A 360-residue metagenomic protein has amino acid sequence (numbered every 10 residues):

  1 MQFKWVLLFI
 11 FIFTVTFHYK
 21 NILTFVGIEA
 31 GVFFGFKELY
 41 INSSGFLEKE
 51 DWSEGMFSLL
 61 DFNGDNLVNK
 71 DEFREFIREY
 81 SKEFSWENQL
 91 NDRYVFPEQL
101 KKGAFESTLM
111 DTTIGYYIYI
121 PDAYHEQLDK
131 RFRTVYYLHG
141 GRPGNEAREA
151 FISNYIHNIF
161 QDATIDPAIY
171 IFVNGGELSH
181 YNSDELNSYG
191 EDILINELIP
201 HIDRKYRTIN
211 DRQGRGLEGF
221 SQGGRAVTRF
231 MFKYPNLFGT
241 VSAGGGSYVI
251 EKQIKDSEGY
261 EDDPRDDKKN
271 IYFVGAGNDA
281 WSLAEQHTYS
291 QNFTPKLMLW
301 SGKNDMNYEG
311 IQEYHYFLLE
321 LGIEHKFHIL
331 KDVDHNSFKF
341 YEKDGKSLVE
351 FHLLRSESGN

Functional and structural regions predicted by a protein language model:
K4-H18: Hydrophobic membrane-insertion alpha-helices, especially the h-region of bacterial N-terminal signal peptides
T14-A30: Membrane-interface motif at the C-terminal end of an N-terminal transmembrane signal
T24, F73, R78-N360: Non-catalytic cap/lid and distal C-terminal segments of serine-dependent acyl enzymes
A30-N42, S53-G64: Primarily EF-hand calcium-binding motifs
G45-K49, N66-K70, F132: Glycine-aliphatic tripeptides that mark coil-to-beta-strand junctions in extracellular and membrane proteins
E48-S58, K70-S81: Amphipathic regulatory helices of Ca2+-sensor modules
